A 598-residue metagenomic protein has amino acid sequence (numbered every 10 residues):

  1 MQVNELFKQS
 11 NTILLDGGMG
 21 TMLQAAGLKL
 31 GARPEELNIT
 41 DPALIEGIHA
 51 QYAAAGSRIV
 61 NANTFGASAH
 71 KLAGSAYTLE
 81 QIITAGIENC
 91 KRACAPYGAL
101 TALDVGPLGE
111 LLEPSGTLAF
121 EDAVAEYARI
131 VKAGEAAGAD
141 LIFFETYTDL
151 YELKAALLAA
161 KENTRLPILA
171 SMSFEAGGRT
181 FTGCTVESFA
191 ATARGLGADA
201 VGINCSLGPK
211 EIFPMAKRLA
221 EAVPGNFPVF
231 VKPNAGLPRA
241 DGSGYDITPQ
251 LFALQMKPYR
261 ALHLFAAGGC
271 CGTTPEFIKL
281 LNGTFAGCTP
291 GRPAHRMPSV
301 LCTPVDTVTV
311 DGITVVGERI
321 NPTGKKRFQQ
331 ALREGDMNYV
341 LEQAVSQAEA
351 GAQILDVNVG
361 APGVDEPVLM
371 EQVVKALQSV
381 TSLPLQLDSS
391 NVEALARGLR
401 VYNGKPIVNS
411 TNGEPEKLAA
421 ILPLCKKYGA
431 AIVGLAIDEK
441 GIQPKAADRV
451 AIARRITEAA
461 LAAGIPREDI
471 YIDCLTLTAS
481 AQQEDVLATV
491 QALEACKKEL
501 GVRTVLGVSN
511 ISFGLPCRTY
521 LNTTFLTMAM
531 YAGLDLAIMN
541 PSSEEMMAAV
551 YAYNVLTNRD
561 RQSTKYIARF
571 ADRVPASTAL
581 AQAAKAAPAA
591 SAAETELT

Functional and structural regions predicted by a protein language model:
M1-D473, L477-T598: Domain-level signal for soluble alpha/beta catalytic cores
